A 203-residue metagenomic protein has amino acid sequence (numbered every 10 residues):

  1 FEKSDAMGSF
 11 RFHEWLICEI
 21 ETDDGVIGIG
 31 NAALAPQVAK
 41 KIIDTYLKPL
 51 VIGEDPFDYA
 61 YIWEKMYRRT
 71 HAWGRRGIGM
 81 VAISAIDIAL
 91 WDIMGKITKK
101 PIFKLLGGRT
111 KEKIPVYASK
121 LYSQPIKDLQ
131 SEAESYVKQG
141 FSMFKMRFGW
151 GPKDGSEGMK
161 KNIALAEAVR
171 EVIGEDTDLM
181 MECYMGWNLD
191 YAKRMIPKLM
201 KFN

Functional and structural regions predicted by a protein language model:
F1-I29, A33: Structured beta-strand/loop patches that form or line metal/cofactor-binding pockets in enzymes
E2-D5, I102, Q130: Glycine-rich, charged/polar anion/phosphate-binding loops that engage phosphate groups from diverse ligands
S9-R11, G108-T110, E171-I173: Solvent-exposed alpha-helices and their adjacent loops that cap or buttress functional pockets in soluble metabolic
E21-I97: Metal- or metallocofactor-binding catalytic centers and their adjacent structured scaffolds across diverse enzyme
Y46, K65, A85, D92-I93 (+5 more regions): Alpha-helical scaffold segments in soluble metabolic enzymes
G53, K100, G108, E175-D176 (+1 more regions): Short, well-ordered coil loops that connect the C-terminus of an alpha-helix to the N-terminus of a beta-strand
I78, D87-S123: Glycine-rich, aromatic-flanked loop segments that form ligand/cofactor-binding clefts across common enzyme folds
K113-N203: Metal-dependent enolase-superfamily TIM-barrel catalytic cores that perform enediolate-based chemistry
